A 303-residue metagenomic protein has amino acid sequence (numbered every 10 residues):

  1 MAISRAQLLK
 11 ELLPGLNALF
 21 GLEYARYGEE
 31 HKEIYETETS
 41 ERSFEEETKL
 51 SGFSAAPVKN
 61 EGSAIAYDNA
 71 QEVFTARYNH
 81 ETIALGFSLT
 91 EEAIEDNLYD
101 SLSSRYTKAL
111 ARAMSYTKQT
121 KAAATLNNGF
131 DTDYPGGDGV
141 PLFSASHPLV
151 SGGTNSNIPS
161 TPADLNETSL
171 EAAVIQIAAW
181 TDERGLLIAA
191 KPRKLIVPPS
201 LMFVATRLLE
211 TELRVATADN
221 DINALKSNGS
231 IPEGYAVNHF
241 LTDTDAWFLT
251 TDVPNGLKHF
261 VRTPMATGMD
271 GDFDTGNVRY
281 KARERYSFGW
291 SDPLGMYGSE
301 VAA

Functional and structural regions predicted by a protein language model:
M1-Y27: N-terminal alpha-helical "arm" segments
A2-A6, T37-E46, A64-Y67, L89 (+2 more regions): Short low-complexity stretches enriched in small and charged residues
A2-K10, F143-D182, A189-K194, S200-A303: Sequence/fold signature of self-assembling virion shell proteins
L22-I83: Assembly/oligomerization interface modules of large self-assembling protein complexes
T75-A76, E183-G185: A generic local secondary-structure boundary/capping motif
T75-D133, L195, Y280-A282: Long, contiguous amphipathic alpha-helices that act as assembly "spine/axial" helices in icosahedral shell and virion
N79, L187-A189: Solvent-exposed alpha-helices and their adjacent loops that cap or buttress functional pockets in soluble metabolic
K118-T154: Glycine-rich, mobile lid/loop segments that gate access to catalytic sites or pores
